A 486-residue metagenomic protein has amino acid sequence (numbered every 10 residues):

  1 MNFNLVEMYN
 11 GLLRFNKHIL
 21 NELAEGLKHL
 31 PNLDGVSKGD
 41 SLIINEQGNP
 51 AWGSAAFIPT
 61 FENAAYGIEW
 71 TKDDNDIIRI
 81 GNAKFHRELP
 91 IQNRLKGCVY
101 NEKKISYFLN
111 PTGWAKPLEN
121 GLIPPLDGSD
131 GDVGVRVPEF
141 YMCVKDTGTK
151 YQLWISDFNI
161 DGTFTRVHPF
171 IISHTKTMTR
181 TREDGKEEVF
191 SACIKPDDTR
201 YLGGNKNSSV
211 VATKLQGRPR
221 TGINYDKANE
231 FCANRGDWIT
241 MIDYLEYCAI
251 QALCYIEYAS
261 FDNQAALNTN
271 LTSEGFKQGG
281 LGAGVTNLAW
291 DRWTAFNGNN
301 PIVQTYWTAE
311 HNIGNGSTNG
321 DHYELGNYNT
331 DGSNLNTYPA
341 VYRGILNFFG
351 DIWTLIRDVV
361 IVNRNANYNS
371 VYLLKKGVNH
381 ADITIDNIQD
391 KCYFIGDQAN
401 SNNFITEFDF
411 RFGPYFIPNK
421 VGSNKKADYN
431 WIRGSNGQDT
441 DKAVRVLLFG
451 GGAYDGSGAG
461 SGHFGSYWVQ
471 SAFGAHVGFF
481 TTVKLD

Functional and structural regions predicted by a protein language model:
M1-L20, D486: Short, intrinsically disordered N-terminal pre-domain segments
A24-F57: Extracellular repetitive beta-rich solenoid segments
I44-N49, F140-M142, T177-M178, E246 (+2 more regions): Acidic glycine-/aspartate-rich tracts in secreted/extracellular proteins
F57-T163: N-terminal module-boundary/linker segments of secreted carbohydrate-active enzymes
P124, G128-G131, S156-F348: Short aromatic-cysteine micro-motif
R136-P138, I171-S173, G344-F349, F480-K484: Residues within well-ordered beta-strands of beta-sheet-rich folds
C248, N270-A309, L325, F348-V360 (+1 more regions): C-terminal, surface-exposed recognition/capping segments
V362-K376: A short, polar/charged loop-to-alpha-helix boundary motif
